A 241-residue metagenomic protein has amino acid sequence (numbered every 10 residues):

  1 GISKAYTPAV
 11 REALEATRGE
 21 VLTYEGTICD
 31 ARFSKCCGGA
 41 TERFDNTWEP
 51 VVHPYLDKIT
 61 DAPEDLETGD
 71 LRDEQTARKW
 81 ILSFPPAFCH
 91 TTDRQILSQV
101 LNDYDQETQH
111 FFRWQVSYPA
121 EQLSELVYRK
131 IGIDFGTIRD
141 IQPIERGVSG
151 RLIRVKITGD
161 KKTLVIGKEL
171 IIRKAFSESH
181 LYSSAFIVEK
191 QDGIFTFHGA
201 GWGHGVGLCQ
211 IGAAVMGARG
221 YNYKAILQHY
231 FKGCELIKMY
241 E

Functional and structural regions predicted by a protein language model:
G1-E241: Conserved, single-site charged/polar hotspot
